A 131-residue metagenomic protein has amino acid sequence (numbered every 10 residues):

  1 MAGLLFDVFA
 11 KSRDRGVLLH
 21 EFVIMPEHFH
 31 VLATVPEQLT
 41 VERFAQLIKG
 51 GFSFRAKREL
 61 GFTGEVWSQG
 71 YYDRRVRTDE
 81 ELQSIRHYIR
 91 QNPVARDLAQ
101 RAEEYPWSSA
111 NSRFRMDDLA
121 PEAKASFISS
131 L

Functional and structural regions predicted by a protein language model:
M1-L131: Short catalytic/metal-binding and nucleic-acid-binding patches
